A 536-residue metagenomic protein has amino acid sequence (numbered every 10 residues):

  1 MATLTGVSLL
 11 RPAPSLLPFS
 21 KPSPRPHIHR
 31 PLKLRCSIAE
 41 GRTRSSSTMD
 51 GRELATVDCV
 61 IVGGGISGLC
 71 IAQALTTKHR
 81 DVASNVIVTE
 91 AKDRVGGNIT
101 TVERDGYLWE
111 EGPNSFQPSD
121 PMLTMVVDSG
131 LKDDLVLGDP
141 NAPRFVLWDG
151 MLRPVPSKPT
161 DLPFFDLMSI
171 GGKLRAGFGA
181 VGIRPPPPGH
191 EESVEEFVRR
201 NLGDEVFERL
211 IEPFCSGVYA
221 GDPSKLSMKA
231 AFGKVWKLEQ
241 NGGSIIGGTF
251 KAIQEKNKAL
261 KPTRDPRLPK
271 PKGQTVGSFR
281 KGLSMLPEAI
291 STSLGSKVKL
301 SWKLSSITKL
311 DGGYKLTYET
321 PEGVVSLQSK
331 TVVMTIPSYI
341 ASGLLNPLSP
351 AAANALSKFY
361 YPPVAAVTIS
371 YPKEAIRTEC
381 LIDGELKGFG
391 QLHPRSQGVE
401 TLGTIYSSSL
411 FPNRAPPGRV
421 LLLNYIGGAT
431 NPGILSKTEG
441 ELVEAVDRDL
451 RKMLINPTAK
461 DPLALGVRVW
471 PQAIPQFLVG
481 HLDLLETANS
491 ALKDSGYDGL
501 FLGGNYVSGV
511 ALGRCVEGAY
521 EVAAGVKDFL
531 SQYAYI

Functional and structural regions predicted by a protein language model:
P18-S20, H27-T48, R52, P156-P159 (+2 more regions): Conserved flavin/dinucleotide-binding core of flavoenzymes
K33-R35, R52-A55, S296, L300-G440 (+3 more regions): Mid-domain catalytic core of redox enzymes that form a hydrophobic substrate pocket/lid adjacent to a catalytic redox
D50-S67: Beta1/beta-strand and adjacent pyrophosphate-binding region of the FAD-binding site in flavoprotein oxidoreductases
S67, R94, Y339: Conserved Rossmann-like nucleotide-cofactor binding loop
T76-R104: Glycine-rich FAD pyrophosphate-binding loop
D105-P187: Dinucleotide-binding Rossmann-like beta1-alpha1 core, especially the glycine-rich loop that anchors the ADP
L123-F145, E205-R209, Y361, I382-D383 (+2 more regions): A short alpha-helix-loop-beta-strand transition element characteristic of N-terminal alpha/beta dinucleotide-binding
L174-P321, L327-T331: Active-site/ligand-binding neighborhood in enzyme catalytic cores
